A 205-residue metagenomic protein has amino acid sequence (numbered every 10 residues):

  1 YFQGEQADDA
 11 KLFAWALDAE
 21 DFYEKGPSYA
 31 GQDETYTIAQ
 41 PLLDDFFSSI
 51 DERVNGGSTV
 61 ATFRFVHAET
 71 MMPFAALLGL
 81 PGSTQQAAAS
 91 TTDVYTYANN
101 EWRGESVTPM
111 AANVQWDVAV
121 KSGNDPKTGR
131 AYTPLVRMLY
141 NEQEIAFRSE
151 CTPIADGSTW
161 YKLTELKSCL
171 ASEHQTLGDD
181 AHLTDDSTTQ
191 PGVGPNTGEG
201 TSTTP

Functional and structural regions predicted by a protein language model:
Y1-P205: Non-catalytic terminal regions with compositionally biased, polar/charged low complexity
